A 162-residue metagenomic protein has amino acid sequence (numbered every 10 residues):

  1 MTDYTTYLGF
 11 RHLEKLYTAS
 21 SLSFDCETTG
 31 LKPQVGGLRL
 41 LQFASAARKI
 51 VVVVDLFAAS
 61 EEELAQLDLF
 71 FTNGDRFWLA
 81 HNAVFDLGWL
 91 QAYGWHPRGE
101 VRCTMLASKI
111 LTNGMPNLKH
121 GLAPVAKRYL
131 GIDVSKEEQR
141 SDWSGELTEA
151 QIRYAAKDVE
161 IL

Functional and structural regions predicted by a protein language model:
M1-C26, Q34, S60-E63: N-terminal accessory regions of nucleic-acid-interacting proteins
T18-S20, R39-Q42: N-terminal G-site helix/loop of the GST-like fold
T29: Conserved Rossmann-like nucleotide-cofactor binding loop
K32, G36, Q42-I161: Active-site-proximal helix-loop-helix substrate-binding element of RNase H-like nuclease domains
